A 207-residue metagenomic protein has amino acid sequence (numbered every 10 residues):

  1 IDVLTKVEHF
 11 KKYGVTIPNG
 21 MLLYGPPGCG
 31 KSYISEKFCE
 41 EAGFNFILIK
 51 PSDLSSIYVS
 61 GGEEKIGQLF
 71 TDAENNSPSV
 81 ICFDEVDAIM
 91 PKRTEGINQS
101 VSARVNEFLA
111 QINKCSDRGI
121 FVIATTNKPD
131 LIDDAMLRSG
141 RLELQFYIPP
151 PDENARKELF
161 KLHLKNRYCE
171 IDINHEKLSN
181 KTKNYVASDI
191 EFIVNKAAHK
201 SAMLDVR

Functional and structural regions predicted by a protein language model:
I1-K181, Y185, A197: Walker A/P-loop NTP-binding motif of AAA+ ATPase domains
N180-R207: AAA+ ATPase "lid" subdomain C-terminal helix
